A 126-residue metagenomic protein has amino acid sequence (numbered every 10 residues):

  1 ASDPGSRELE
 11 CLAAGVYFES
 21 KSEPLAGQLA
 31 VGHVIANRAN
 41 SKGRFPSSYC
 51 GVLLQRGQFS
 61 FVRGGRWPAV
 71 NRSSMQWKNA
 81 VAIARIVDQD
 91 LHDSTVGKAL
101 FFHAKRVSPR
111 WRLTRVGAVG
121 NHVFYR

Functional and structural regions predicted by a protein language model:
A1-R126: Bacterial extracytoplasmic/cell-wall-associated proteins, especially those involved in peptidoglycan
